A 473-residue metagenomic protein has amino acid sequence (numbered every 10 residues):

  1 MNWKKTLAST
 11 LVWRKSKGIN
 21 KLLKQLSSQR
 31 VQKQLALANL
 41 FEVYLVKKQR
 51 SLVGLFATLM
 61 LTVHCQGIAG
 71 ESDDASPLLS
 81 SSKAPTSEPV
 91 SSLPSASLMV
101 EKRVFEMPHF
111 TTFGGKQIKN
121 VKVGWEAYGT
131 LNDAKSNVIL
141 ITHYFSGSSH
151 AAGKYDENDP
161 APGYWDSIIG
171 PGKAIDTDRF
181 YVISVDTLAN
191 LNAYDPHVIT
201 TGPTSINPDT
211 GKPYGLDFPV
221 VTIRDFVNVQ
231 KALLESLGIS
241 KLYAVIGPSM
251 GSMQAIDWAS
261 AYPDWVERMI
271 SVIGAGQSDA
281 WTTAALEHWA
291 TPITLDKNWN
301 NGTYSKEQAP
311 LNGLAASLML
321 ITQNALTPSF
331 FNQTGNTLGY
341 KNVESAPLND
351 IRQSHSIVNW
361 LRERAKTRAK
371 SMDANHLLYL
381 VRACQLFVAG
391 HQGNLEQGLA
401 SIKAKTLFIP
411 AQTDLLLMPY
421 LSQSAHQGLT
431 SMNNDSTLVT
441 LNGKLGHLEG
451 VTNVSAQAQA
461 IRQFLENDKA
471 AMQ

Functional and structural regions predicted by a protein language model:
G70-I141, S149-Y155: Catalytic-loop region of hydrolases
E126-I206: N-terminal cap/lid subdomain of alpha/beta-hydrolase-fold enzymes
P213, R224-Y243: Conserved acidic catalytic loop of the alpha/beta-hydrolase fold
K241-A280: Conserved hydrolase catalytic core segment
S271-T367: Alpha/beta-hydrolase-fold enzymes
I402, F408-P410: Short beta-strand/loop motif that positions the catalytic acidic residue of the alpha/beta-hydrolase fold
L415-L421: Conserved alpha/beta-hydrolase "acid-adjacent" motif
D435-Q473: Catalytic active-site module of serine/aspartate enzymes centered on a nucleophile-bearing elbow/loop
